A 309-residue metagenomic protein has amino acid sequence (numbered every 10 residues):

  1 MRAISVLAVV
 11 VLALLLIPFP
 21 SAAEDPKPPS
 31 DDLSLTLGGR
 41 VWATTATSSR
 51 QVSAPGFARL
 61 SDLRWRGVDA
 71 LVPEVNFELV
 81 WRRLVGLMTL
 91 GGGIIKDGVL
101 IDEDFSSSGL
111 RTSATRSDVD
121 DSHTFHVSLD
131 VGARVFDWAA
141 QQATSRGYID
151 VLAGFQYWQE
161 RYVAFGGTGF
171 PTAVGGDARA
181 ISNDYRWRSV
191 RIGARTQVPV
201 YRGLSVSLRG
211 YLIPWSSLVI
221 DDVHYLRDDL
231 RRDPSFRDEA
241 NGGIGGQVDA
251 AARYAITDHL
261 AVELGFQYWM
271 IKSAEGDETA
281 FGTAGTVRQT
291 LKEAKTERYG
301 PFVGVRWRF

Functional and structural regions predicted by a protein language model:
M1-L33: Cleavable N-terminal export/targeting peptides
E24-I94: N-terminal entry module detector
E24-L33, E78-V85, F136-I149, V200-V206 (+1 more regions): Short loop/turn motifs that connect adjacent beta-strands in outer-membrane beta-barrel proteins
L35-A43, L79, M88-I94, A133 (+3 more regions): Transmembrane beta-barrel strands of outer-membrane/channel proteins
T45-A70, G92-V127, Q156-S189, P214-D249 (+1 more regions): Extracellular/periplasm-exposed beta-strand and loop segments of Gram-negative cell-envelope proteins, dominated by
V75-W81, V127-V135, Q142, A153-F155 (+5 more regions): Residues on the lipid-exposed face of transmembrane beta-strands in outer-membrane beta-barrel proteins
R146-Y148, Y185-R191, V198-S207, G243-G245: Short gly/pro-enriched beta-turn/loop segments at secondary-structure junctions
R253, A261-E263, S273: Extended, basic/helix-rich recognition subdomains
